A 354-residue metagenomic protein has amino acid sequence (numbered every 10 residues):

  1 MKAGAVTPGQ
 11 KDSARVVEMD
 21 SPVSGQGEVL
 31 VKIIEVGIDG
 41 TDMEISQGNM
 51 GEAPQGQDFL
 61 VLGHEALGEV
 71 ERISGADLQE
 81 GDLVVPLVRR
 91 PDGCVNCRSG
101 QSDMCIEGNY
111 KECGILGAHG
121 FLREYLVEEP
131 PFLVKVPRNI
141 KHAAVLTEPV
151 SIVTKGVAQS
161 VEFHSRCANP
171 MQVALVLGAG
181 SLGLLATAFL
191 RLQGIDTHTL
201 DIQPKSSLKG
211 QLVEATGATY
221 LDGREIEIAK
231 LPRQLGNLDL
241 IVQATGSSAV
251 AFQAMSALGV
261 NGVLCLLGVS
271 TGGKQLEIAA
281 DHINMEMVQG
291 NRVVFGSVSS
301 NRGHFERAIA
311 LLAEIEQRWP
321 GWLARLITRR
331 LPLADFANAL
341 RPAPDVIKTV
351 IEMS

Functional and structural regions predicted by a protein language model:
D20-S21, Q57-G63, C113-A118, E124: Short Gly/Pro-enriched turn/cap motifs at secondary-structure boundaries
P22-V36, M50-V95, P137-N139: Glycine-rich beta-strand-centered segment in the early N-terminal region that forms part of a ligand/cofactor-binding
T41-S46: Cytochrome P450 core scaffold surrounding the K-helix E-X-X-R motif and the conserved "meander" helix-loop region
G93-V173: NAD(P)H dinucleotide-binding glycine-rich loop of Rossmann-like/cofactor-binding domains, especially the beta1-alpha1
I140-E225: Mid-domain Rossmann-like dinucleotide-binding core that forms the NAD(H)/NADP(H) cofactor-binding site
E162-P170, S207, Q211-R292: Glycine-rich cofactor phosphate-binding loops and adjacent beta1-alpha1 units of small-molecule cofactor enzyme domains
I228-L231, K274-L326: C-terminal substrate-binding/catalytic core of Rossmann-like NAD(P)-dependent dehydrogenases/reductases
F252, R302-S354: C-terminal hydrophobic helical "lid"/dimerization subdomain of Rossmann-like NAD(P)H-dependent oxidoreductases
